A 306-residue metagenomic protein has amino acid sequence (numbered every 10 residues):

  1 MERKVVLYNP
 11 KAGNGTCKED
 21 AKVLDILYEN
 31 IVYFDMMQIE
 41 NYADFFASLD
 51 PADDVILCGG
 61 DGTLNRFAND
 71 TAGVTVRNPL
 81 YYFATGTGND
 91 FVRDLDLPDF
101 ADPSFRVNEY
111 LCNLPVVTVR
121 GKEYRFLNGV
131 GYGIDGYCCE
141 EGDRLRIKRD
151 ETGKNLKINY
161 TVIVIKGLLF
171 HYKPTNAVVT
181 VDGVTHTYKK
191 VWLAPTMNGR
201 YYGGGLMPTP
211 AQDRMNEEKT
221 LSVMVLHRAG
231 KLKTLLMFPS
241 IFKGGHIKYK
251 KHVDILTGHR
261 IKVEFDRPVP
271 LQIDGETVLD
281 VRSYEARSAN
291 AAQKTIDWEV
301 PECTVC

Functional and structural regions predicted by a protein language model:
M1-C58, T63-V74, L97: ATP/NTP phosphate-donor binding region
V5-Y8, V74-W192: Catalytic core of DAGKc-family lipid kinases
T16-C17, R66-N69, F91-R93, Y137 (+1 more regions): Short glycine-/acidic-enriched loop or helix-start segments at secondary-structure transitions that form or flank
G131, D135, L193-T209: Glycine-rich phosphate/pyrophosphate-binding beta-alpha loops
D135-C138, Y188, Y201-G205, K231-T234: Short acidic/glycine-rich loop or secondary-structure boundary segments that cap or lie
R146-K173, S222-H252: Alpha-helical membrane-targeting segments
G183, M215-E218, V225-C306: ATP/nucleoside-binding phosphotransfer catalytic cores, i.e., glycine-rich phosphate-binding loops
G204-M224: ATP-dependent carboxylate/phosphate-activation module, predominantly the ATP-grasp catalytic core and closely related
